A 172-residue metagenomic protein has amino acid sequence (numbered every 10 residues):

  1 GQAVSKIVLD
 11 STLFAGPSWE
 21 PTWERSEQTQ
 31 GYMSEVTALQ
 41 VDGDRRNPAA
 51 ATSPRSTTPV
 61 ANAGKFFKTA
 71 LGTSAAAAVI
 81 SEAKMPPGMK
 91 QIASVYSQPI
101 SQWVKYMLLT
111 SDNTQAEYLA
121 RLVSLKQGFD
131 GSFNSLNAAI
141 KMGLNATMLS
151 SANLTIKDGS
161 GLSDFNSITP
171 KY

Functional and structural regions predicted by a protein language model:
G1-G43: Periplasmic/cell-envelope proteins involved in peptidoglycan metabolism and beta-lactam response
Q30, D44-Y172: A small/polar active-site loop signature that marks catalytic segments
